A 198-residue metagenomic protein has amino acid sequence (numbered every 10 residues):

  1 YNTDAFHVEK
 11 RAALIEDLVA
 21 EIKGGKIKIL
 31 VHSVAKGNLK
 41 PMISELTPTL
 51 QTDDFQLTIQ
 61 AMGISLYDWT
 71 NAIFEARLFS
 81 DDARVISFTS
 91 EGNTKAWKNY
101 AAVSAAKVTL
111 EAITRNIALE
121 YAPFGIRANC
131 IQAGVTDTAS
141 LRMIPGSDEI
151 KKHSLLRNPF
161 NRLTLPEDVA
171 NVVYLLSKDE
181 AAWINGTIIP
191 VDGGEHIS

Functional and structural regions predicted by a protein language model:
Y1-K10: Rossmann-fold cofactor-recognition segment
I27-A35: Conserved hydrophobic beta-strands of the Rossmann-like cofactor-binding core in SDR/related NAD(P)H-dependent
A35-P123, V135-T136: Catalytic loop of short-chain dehydrogenase/reductase
N99-A102, P123, C130, V135-N158 (+2 more regions): A glycine/serine/threonine-rich, flexible loop-to-helix segment that serves as the NAD(P) cofactor-binding "lid"
A122, R127, I184-G186: Short, small/polar-rich loop/turn modules that mediate ligand/substrate recognition or access, typified
R127-D137, S177, P190-D192: Conserved SDR Rossmann-fold cofactor-binding beta-strand/turn motif
N158-V169, E180: A conserved structural motif in NAD(P)-dependent oxidoreductases
V173-Y174, N185-S198: Short C-terminal tail/terminal secondary-structure segment of NAD(P)H-dependent dehydrogenase/reductase domains
